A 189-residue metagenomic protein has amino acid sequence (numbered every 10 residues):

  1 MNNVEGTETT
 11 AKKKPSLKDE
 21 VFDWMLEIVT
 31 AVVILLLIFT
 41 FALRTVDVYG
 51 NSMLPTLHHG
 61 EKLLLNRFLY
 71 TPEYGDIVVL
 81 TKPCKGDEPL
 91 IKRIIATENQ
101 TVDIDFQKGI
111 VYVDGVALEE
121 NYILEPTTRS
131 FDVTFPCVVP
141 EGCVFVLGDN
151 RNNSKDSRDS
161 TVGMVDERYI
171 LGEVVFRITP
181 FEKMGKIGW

Functional and structural regions predicted by a protein language model:
M1-P89, V165-W189: Protein maturation boundaries and topogenic segments
E61, E73-D76, Q100, C143 (+1 more regions): Structural motif
K92-D103: RNA pseudouridine synthases
Q100-T101, K108-I110, C143, Y169: Structural motif
Y112-G115: Short strand-turn-strand beta-turns centered on an Asx-Gly dipeptide
P126-S130: Short gly/ser/thr-rich secondary-structure transition/capping motifs
V133, C137-W189: Beta-strand-rich cores of mature extracytoplasmic or soluble domains
